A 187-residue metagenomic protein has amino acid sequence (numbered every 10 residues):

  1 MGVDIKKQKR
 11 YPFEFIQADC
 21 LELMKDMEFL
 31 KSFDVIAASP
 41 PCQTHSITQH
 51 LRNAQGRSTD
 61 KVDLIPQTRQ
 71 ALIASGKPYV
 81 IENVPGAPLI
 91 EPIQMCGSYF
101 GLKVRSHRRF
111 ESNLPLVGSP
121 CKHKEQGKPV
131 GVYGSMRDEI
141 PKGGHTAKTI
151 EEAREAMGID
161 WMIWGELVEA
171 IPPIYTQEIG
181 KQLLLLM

Functional and structural regions predicted by a protein language model:
M1, I16, V80: Conserved Rossmann-like nucleotide-binding pocket used by diverse enzymes that bind dinucleotide cofactors
D4, L23, M27-I36, C42-M187: Class I S-adenosyl-L-methionine
I5-K9: Helix N-cap at the beta1-alpha1 junction of Rossmann-like dinucleotide-binding domains, i.e., the first residues
P12-L23: Conserved SAM-binding strand-loop segment of SAM-dependent methyltransferases
